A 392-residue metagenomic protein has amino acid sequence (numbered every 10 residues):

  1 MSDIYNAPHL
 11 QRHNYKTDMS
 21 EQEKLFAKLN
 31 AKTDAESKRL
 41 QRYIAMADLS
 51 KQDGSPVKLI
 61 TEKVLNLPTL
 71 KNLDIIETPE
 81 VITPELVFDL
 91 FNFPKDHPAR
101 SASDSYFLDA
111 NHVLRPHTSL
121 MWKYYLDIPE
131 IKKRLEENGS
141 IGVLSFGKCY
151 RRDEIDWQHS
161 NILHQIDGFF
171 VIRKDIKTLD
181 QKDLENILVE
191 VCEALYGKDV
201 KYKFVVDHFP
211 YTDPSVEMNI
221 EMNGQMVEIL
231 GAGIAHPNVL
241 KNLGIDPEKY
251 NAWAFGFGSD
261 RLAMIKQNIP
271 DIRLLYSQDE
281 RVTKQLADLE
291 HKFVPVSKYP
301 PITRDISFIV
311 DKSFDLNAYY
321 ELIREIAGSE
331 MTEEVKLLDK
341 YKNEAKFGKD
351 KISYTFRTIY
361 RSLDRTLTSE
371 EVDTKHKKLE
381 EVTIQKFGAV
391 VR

Functional and structural regions predicted by a protein language model:
S2-I162, V171, M226, G231-L240 (+4 more regions): Class II aminoacyl-tRNA synthetase-like tRNA-binding/catalytic domains
D53, V57-T61, D180-L188, K312-Y320 (+2 more regions): Generic alpha-helical secondary structure
L59-K71, M121, K132-R134, N186-V191 (+1 more regions): Positively charged, Gly/Ser-enriched RNA/tRNA-binding surfaces
T61-T69, E185-E193, Y320-R324, H376-I384: Generic solvent-exposed, charged/amphipathic alpha-helical segments that serve as macromolecular interface scaffolds
I75-A102, K198-N223, L337-K346: Beta-rich nucleic-acid/ligand-interaction surfaces
G139-R151, G197-Y202, E333-K340: Conserved short secondary-structure elements within globular domains
Q165, F169-V191, L195-Y196, I265-L289 (+1 more regions): An acidic, glycine-/histidine-flanked metal-binding catalytic module
P210-N223, V227-R392: A carboxyl-terminal module marker
